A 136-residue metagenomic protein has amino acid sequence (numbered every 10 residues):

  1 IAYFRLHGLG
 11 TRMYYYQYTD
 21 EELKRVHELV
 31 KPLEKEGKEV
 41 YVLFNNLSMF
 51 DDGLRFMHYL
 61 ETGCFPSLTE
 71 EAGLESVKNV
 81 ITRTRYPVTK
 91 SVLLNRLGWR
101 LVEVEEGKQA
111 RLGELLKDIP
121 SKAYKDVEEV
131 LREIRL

Functional and structural regions predicted by a protein language model:
I1-A72, R83-T84: Residues lining hydrophobic/aromatic ligand-binding pockets adjacent to catalytic sites
L68-L136: Basic helix-extension-helix modules of the SAP/HeH family
